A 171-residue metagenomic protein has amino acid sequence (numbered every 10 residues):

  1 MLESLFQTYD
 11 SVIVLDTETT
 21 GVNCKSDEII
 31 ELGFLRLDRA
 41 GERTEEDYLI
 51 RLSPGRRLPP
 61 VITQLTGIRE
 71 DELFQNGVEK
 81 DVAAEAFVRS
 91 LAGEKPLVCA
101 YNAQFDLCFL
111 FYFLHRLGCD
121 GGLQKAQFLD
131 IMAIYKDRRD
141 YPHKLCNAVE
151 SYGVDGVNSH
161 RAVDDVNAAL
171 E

Functional and structural regions predicted by a protein language model:
M1-K125, H143-G156, H160: Conserved non-catalytic scaffold segment of RNase H-like nuclease domains
T19-G21, A133, A168: Short, glycine/acidic-enriched loop or turn micro-motifs at the edges of active sites
P54-R56, K136, D165: A short acidic, often aromatic-flanked loop/helix-cap motif at beta-alpha or helix-coil junctions that lines enzyme
L114, R139, E171: Hydrophobic/aromatic-lined pockets within catalytic cores
Q127-H143: Short alpha-helix plus adjacent loop in nuclease-associated cores
A133-K136, E150, E171: Generic alpha-helical structural context detector
R161-E171: Acidic, divalent-metal-coordinating active-site segment for phosphoryl/phosphodiester hydrolysis, typified by short
